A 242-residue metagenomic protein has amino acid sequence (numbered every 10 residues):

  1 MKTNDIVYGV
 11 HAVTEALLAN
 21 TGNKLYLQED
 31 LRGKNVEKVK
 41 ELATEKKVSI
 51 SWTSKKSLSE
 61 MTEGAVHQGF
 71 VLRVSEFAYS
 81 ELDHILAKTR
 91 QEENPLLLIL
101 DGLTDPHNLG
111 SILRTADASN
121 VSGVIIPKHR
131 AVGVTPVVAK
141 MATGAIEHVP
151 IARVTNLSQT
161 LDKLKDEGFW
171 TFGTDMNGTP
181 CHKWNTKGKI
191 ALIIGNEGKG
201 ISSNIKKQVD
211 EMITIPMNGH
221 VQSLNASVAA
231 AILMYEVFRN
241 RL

Functional and structural regions predicted by a protein language model:
M1-A87: N-terminal positively charged helical leader segments and presequences
D5, Q28, D101-G102, P127 (+4 more regions): Glycine- and other small-residue-rich loops at beta-strand/loop junctions that grip anionic moieties
E15, T21, A87-T179: RNA substrate-binding interface of SAM-dependent RNA methyltransferases
A19, K140-T143, K206-L242: Structured adenosyl-cofactor binding patch, chiefly the S-adenosyl-L-methionine
L42-T44, H67-V71, K140-A145, K189-L192: Short, hinge-like loop/turn segments at secondary-structure boundaries
S51-S54, P150-N156, I213: Short acidic-hydrophobic, aromatic-tinged amphipathic segments that line or gate anion-handling sites
F172-N225: Active-site/ligand-binding-proximal alpha/beta "capping" segment
